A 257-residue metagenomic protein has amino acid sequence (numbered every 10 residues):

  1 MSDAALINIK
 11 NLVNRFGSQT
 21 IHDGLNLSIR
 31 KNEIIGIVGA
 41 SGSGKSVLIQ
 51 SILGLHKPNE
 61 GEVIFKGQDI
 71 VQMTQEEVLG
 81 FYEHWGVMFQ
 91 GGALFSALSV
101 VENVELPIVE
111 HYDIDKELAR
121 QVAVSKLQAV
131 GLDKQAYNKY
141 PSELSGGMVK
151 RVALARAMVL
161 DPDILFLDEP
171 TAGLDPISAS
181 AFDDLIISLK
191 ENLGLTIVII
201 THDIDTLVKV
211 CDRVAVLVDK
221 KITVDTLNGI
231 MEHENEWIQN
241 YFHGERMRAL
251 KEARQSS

Functional and structural regions predicted by a protein language model:
V38-A40: The feature captures the beta-strand-to-loop junction immediately N-terminal to the Walker
L53: Helix-to-loop junction immediately C-terminal to a conserved catalytic motif
D69, E117-Q135: Conserved ABC ATPase "signature" region
Y140-L144, M148: Conserved ABC ATPase signature
V159-D163: A short, proline-enriched helix->beta-strand linker immediately N-terminal to the Walker B motif in ABC-type P-loop
L165-D168: Catalytic Walker B motif of ABC-type/P-loop ATPase nucleotide-binding domains
